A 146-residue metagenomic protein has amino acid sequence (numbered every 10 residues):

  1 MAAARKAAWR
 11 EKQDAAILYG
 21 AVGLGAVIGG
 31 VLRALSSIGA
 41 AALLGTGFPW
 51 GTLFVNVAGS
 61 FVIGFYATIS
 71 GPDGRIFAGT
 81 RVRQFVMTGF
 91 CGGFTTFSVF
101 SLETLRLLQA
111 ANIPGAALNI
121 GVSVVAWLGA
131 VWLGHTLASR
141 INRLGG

Functional and structural regions predicted by a protein language model:
M1-G146: Membrane-interface helix-loop junctions in multi-pass transporters/channels
